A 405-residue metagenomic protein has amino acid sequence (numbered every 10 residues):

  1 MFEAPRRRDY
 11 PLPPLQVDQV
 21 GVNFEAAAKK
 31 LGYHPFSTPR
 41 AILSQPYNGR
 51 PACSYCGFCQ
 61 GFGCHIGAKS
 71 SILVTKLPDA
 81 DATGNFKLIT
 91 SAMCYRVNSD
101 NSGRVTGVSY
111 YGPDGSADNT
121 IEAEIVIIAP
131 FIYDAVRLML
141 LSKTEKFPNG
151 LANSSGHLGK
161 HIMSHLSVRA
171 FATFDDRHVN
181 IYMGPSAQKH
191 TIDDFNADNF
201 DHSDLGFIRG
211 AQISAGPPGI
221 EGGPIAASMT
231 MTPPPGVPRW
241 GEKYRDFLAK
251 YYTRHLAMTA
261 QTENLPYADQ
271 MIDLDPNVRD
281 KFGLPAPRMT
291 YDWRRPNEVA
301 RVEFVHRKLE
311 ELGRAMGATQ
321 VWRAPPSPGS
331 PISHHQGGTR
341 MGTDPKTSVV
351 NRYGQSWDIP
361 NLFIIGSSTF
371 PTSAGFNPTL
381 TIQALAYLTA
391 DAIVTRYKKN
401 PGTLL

Functional and structural regions predicted by a protein language model:
M1-C94, P328-P331: Conserved redox-cofactor binding core of oxidoreductases
E3-Y10, T319-S327, K399-L405: Short, glycine/acidic-rich hinge or "gate" loops at secondary-structure transitions that mediate conformational
V17-V20, K69, L73, R301-V305 (+2 more regions): Hydrophobic (often cysteine-bearing) scaffold residues that line and stabilize catalytic clefts of nucleotide/cofactor
Y55-C59, I89-T90, Y95-N98, T253-N264 (+2 more regions): A glycine-rich dinucleotide-binding beta-alpha-beta segment and adjacent secondary-structure elements that constitute
A82-T83, A92, R96-S102, V108-P185 (+3 more regions): Glycine-rich loop(s) and the adjacent beta-strand/alpha-helix scaffold that form part
P130-F131, S154, R301, S333 (+2 more regions): Secondary-structure capping and boundary motifs in well-ordered enzyme cores
S155-P287, H335, W357, I364-P371: FAD cofactor-binding and catalytic pocket of flavoenzymes
T372-I393: A conserved FAD-binding loop/helix module that cradles the flavin
